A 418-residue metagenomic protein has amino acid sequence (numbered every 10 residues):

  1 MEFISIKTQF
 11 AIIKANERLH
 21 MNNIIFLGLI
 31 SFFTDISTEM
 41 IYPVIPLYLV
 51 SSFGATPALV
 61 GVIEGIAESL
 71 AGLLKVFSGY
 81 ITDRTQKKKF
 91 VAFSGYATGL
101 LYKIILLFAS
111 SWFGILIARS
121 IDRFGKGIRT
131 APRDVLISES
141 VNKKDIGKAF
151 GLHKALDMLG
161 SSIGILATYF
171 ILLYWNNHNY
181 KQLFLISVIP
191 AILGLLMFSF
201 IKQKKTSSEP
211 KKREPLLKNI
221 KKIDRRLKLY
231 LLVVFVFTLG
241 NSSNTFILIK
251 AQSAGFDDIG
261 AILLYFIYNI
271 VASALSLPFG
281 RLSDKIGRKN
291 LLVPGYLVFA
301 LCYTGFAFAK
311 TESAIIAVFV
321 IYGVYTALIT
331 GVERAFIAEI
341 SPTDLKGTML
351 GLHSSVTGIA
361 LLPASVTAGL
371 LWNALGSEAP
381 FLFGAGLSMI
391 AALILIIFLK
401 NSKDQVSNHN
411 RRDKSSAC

Functional and structural regions predicted by a protein language model:
E2-M21, Q203-V233, A417-C418: Juxtamembrane intracellular "pre-TM" segments in multi-pass secondary transporters
R18-A71, L227-L264: Helix-loop boundary and gating motifs at the non-cytosolic
L74-Q86, L172, S276-G287, W372: Helix-to-loop junctions at the C-terminal end of transmembrane segments in multipass secondary transporters
F90-I104, V188, N290-G305, A385: Structural signature of the two symmetry-related core transmembrane helices
L107-A118, A307-V318: Helix-loop junctions at membrane interfaces in 12-TM secondary transporters
A118-D157: Cytoplasmic helix-loop-helix junction between adjacent transmembrane helices in 12-TM secondary transporters
L172-I189, L370-L387: A membrane-interface helix-boundary motif in multi-pass transporters
V188-S208, A391-L399: C-terminal membrane-cytosol helix-exit motif in multi-pass small-molecule transporters
